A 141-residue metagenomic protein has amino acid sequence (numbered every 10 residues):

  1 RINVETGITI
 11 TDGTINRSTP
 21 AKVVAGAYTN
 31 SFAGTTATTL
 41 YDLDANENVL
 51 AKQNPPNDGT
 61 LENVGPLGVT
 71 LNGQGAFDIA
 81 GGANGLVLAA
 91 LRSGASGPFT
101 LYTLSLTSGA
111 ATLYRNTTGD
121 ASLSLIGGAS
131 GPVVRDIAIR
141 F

Functional and structural regions predicted by a protein language model:
R1, A37, N46-P55, A95-T103: Structural motif
I2-T19, K52-T70, A111-A129: Beta-propeller fold detector
N3, A27-N30, D42-D44: Short, structured patches in soluble enzyme cores that scaffold and shape functional sites
T19-A37, L71-N84, V133-F141: Structural signature of eukaryotic scaffold interfaces centered on beta-propeller domains
T36-D44, N84-S93: Short beta-strand elements that form the blades of beta-propeller/WD-repeat-like and other beta-sheet-rich scaffold
P66-L67, L91, F99: An amphipathic alpha-helical core segment
D78, A95, T100-T117: A structural motif
T107-S108, D120, I126-F141: Non-transmembrane domains of secretory- and envelope-associated proteins
